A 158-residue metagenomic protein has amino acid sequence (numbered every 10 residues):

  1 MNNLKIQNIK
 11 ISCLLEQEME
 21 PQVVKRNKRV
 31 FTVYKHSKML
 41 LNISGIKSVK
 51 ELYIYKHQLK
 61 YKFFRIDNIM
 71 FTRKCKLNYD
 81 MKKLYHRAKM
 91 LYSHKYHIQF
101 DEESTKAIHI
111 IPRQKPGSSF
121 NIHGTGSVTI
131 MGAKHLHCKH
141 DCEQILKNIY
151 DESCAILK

Functional and structural regions predicted by a protein language model:
M1-T129, A133-K158: Intrinsically disordered, low-complexity polar/charged tails and linkers
